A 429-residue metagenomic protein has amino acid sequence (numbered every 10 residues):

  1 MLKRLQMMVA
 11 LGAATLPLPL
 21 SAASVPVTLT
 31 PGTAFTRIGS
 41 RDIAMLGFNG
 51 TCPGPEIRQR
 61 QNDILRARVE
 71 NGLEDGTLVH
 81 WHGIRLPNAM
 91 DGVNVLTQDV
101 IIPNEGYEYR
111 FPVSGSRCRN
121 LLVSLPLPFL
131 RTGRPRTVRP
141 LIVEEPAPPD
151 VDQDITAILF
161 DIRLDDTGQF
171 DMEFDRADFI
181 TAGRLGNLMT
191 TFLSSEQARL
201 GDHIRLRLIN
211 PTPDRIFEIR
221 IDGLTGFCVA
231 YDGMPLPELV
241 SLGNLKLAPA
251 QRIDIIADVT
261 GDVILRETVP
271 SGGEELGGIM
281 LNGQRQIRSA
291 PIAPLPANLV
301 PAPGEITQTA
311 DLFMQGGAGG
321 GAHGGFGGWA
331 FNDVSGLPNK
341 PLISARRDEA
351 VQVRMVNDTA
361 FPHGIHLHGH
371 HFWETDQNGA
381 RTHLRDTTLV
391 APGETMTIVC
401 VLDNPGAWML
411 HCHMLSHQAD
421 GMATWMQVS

Functional and structural regions predicted by a protein language model:
Q6-A23: N-terminal export signals
S24-T30, R131-D165, P237-P362, V401-A407 (+1 more regions): Extended terminal and domain-junction accessory segments
G39-Q61, R184-E196, G321-R347: N-terminal edge beta-strand
C52, E56-Q59, W81-S116, T191-E196 (+3 more regions): Extracytoplasmic beta-sandwich strand-turn segments characteristic of Greek-key/jelly-roll folds
D63-L65, D202-L206, E349-V351: Structural beta-strand segments of beta-rich domains
V69-L73, L208-P211, M355-T359: Asparagine-centered strand-capping/turn motif at beta-strand->loop junctions
D75-H82, R215-D222, H363-L367: Short, hydrophobic/aromatic beta-strand segments
Q153-D202, I209-P213, G324-V334: Acidic-aromatic/histidine active-site loop/patch
